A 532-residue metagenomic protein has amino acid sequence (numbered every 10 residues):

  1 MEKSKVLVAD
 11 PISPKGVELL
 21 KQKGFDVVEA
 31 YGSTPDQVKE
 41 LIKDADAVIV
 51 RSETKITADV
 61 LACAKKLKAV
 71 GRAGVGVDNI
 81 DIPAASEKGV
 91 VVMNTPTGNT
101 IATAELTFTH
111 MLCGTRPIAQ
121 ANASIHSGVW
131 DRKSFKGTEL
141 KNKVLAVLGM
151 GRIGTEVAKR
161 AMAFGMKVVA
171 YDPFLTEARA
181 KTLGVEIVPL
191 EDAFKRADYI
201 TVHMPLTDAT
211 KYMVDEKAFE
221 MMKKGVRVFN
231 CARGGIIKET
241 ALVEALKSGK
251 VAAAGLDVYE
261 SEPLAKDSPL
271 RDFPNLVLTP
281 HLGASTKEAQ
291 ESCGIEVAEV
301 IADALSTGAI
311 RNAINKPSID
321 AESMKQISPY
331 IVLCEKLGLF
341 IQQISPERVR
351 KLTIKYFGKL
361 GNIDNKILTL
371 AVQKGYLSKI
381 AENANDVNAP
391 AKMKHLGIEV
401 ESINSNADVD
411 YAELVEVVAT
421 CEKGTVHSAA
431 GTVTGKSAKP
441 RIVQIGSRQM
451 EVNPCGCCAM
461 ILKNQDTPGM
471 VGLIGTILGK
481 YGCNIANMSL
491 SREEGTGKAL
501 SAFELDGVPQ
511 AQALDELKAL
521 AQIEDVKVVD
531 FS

Functional and structural regions predicted by a protein language model:
M1-M93, D215-K217: An N-terminal-biased, well-structured beta-alpha scaffold segment characteristic of Rossmann-like dinucleotide-binding
A30-Y31, R51, A73-G74, G89-I101 (+4 more regions): Short beta->alpha connector loops at strand-helix junctions that form conserved, small/polar/Pro-enriched
T54-L61, P173-P269: Rossmann-like adenosine-cofactor binding region
K88, P96-V144, L148, E156-K159 (+2 more regions): Phosphate-binding beta-alpha-beta segment of Rossmann-like dinucleotide-binding domains, i.e., the NAD(P)
K88, V92-M93, E216, K224-I344 (+2 more regions): Rossmann-like dinucleotide-binding domain for NAD(H)/NADP(H)
I153: Hydrophobic/small residue at the entry helix of a nucleotide-binding pocket
S285, A289-S532: NAD(P)-dependent dehydrogenase/reductase Rossmann-like domain
